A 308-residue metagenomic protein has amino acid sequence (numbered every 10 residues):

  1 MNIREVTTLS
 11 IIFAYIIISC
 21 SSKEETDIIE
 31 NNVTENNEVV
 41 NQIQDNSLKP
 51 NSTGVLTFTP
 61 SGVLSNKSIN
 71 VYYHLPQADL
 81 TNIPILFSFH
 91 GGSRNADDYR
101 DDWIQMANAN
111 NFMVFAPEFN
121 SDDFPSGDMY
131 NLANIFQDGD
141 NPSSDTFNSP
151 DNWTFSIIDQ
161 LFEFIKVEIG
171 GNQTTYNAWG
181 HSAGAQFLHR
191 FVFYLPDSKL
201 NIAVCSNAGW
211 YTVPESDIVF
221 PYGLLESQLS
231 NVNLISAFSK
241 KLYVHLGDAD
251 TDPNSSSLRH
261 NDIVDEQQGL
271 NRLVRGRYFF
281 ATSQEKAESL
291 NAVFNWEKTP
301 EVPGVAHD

Functional and structural regions predicted by a protein language model:
M1-T8: Bacterial N-terminal signal peptides that target proteins for export
C20-I85, D97-D98, A109, D145-T146 (+9 more regions): A domain-start/cap signature at the N-terminus of enzymes
L64-K67, Y72, N82-T175: Serine-hydrolase catalytic machinery in alpha/beta-hydrolase-like enzymes
F87-F89, S206, V302: Alpha/beta-hydrolase
G92, G247-T251, V305-A306: Acidic beta-to-alpha connecting loop that harbors the catalytic carboxylate
N201-N291: The feature captures the conserved acid-bearing segment of alpha/beta-hydrolase catalytic domains
T299-D308: Histidine-bearing beta->alpha loop at or near hydrolase active sites
